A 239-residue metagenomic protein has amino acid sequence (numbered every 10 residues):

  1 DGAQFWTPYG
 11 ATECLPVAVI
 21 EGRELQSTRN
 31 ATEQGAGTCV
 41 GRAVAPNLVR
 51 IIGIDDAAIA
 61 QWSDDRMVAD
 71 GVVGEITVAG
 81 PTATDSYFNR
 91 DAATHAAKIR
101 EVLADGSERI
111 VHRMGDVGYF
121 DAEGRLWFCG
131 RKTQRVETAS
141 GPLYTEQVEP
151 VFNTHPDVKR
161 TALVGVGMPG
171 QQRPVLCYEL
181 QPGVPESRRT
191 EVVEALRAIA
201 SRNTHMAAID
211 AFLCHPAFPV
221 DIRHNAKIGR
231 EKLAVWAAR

Functional and structural regions predicted by a protein language model:
D1-G35, L48: Gly/Ser/Thr-rich phosphate-binding loop
G10, G41, D116: Active-site glycine-centered loops adjacent to acidic/histidine catalytic or metal-binding residues that shape
Q34-A43, R66-M67, E108-I110: Short Gly/Pro-enriched turn/cap motifs at secondary-structure boundaries
R42-P46, I54-V102, G141-L143: Conserved ATP/PPi-binding loop(s) of AMP-dependent carboxylate-activating enzymes
L48, D55-D56, D64, L103 (+3 more regions): Residue-level recognition of short loop/turn positions
I59, V68, D121, W127 (+1 more regions): Generic structural signal for well-ordered beta-strand positions
G80, D85-S86, H95-A96, V102-H205: AMP-binding/adenylate-forming catalytic core of the ANL superfamily
A162-G167, V175-L176, R197-R239: Conserved C-terminal "lid"/linker of ANL adenylate-forming enzymes
